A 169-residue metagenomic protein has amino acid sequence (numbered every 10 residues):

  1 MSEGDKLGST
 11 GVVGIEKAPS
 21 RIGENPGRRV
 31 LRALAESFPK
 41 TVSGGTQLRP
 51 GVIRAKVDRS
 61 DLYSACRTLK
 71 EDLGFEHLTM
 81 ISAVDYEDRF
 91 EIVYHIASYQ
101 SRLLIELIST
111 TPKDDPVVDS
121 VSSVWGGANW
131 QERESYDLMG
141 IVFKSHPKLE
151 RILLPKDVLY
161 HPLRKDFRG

Functional and structural regions predicted by a protein language model:
M1-G169: Terminal low-complexity/charged segments
